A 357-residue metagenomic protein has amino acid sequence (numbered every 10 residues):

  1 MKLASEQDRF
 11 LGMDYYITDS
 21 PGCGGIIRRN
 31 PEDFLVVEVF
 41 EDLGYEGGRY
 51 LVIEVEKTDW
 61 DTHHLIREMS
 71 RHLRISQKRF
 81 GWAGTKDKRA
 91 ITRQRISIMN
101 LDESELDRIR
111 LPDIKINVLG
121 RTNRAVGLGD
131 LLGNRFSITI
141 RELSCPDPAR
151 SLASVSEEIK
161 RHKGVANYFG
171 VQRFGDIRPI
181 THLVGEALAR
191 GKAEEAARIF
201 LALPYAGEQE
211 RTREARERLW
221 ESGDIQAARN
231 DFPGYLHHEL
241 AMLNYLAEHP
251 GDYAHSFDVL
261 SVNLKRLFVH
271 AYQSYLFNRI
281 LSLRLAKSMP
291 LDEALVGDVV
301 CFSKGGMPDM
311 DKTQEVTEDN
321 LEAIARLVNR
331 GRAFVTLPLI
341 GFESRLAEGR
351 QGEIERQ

Functional and structural regions predicted by a protein language model:
K2-E46, Y50, T58-H63, H72-Q357: Extended, charged/glycine-rich binding lobes that contact polyanionic ligands
V55: Conserved DxG motif in ATP/Mg2+-binding regions
I66: Generic structural marker for isolated residues within well-ordered, non-membrane alpha-helices of soluble domains
